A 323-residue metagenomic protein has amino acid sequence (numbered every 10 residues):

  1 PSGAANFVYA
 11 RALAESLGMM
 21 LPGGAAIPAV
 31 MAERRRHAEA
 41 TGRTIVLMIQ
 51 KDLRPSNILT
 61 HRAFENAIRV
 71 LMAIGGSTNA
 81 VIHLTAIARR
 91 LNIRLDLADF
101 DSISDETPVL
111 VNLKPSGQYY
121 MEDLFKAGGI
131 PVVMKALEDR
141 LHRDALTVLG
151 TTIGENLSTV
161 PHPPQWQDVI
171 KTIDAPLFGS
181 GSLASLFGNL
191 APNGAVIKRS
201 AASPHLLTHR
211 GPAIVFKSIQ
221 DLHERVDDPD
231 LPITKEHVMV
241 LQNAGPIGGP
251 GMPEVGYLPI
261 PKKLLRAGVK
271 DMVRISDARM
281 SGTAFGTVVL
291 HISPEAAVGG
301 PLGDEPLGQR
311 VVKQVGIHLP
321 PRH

Functional and structural regions predicted by a protein language model:
P1-E295, P301-H323: Catalytic or ion-coupling anion/metal-binding cores of large enzyme and transporter domains
